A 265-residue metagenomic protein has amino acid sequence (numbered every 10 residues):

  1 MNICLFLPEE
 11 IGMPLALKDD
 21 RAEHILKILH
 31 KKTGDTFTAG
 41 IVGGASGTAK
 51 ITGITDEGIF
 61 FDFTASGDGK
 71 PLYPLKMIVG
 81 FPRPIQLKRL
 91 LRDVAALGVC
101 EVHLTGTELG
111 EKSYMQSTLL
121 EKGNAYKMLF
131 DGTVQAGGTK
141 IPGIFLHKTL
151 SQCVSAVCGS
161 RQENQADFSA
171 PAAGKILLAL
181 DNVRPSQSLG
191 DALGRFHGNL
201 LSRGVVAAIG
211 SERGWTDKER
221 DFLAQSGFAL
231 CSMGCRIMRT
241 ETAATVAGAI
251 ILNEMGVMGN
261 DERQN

Functional and structural regions predicted by a protein language model:
M1-D68: N-terminal positively charged helical leader segments and presequences
G69-L178: RNA substrate-binding interface of SAM-dependent RNA methyltransferases
D167-F168, S186-N199: Short loop-to-alpha-helix "cap/lid" segments that border enzyme active sites across diverse enzyme classes
I176-L177, S202-A208: Residue-level preference for the first positions of well-ordered beta-strands
V183-S186, E212-T216, I237-M238: Short Gly/Pro-enriched loop/turn and capping motifs at secondary-structure junctions
V205-K218, F222: A C-terminal functional module that forms or caps the active site or interfaces directly with catalytic machinery
D217-N265: Structured adenosyl-cofactor binding patch, chiefly the S-adenosyl-L-methionine
